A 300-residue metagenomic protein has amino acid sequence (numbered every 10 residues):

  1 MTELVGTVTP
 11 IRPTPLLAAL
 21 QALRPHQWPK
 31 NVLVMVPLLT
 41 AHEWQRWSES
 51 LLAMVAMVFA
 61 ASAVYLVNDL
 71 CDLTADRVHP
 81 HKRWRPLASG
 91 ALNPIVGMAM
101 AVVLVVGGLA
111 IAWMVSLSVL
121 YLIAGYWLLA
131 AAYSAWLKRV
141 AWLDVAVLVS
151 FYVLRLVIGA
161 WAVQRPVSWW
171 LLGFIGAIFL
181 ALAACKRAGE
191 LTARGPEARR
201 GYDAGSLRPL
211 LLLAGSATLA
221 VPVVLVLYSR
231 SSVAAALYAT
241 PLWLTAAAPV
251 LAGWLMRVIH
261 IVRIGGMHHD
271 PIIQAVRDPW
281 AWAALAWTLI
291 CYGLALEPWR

Functional and structural regions predicted by a protein language model:
M1-R77, G90-V103: Topogenic membrane-insertion module of multi-pass membrane proteins
T2-L20, Q27, A135, V153-R300: C-terminal membrane-associated helical module and adjoining short loops/tails
A18-H26, P86-G97, M114-V119, L137-V145 (+1 more regions): Short, amphipathic, aromatic/basic-enriched membrane-interface segments that mark the entry/exit of transmembrane
K30-S48, L137-P166: Long, highly hydrophobic alpha-helical transmembrane signal-anchor segments
V32, V36, L51, V55-S62 (+10 more regions): Generic alpha-helical transmembrane segments of integral inner-membrane proteins, especially permease/transport modules
R46-L51, L117-I123, A141-V145, P166-L172 (+1 more regions): Short, aromatic-rich membrane-interface segments at the entry and exit of alpha-helical transmembrane domains
M57-A88, L143, A184-T192, R257: Acidic (Asp/Glu-rich) catalytic motifs at the cytosolic membrane interface
L73, V78-I123, W169-L180, L212-G215 (+2 more regions): Multi-pass membrane catalytic core of lipid/isoprenoid biosynthesis enzymes
